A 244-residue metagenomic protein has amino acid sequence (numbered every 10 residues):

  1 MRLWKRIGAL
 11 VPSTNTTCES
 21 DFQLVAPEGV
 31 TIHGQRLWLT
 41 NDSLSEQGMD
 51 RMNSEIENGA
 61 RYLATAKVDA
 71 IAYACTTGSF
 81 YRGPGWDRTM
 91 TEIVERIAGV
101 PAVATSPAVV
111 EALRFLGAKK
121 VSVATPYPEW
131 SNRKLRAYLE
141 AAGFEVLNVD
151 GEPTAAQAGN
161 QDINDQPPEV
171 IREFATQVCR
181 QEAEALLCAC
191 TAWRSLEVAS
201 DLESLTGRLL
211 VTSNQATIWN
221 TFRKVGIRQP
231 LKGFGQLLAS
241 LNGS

Functional and structural regions predicted by a protein language model:
M1-N58, W130-Q166: N-terminal glycine-rich anion-binding loop in soluble enzyme alpha/beta folds
N53-A66, V170-A183: Short, well-structured alpha-helical segments in soluble
A60-V103, P107: Glycine/small-residue-rich loop that forms an oxyanion/phosphate-binding "nest" at active or ligand-binding sites
D69-A74, S122-A124, A183-C190: Periplasmic-binding protein-like
V94-Q157, A239, G243: Conserved beta-alpha
T154-G159, T206-P230: Short, flexible loop segments at boundaries between secondary-structure elements
R172-L205, T217-I218: Hydrophobic alpha-helical
